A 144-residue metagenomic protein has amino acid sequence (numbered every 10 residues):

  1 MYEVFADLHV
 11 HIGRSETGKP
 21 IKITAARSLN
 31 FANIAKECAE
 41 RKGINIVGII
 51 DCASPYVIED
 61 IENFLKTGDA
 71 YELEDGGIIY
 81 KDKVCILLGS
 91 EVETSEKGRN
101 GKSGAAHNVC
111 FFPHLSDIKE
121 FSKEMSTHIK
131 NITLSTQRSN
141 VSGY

Functional and structural regions predicted by a protein language model:
M1-A32, N63-T67, Y71, T127-Y144: Domain-core and long-helix interface of multi-subunit machines
Y2-V4, G43-N45, D82-I86: Short, well-ordered coil/turn segments that N-cap beta-strands
A6-L8, V47-C52, L87-S90: Active-site neighborhood of phospho(di)ester-bond hydrolases with catalytic His/Asp-centered motifs
G13-S15, I49-I58, S95: Active-site environment of divalent metal-dependent phosphoester hydrolases
A25-L29, C52-P55, E59, Y80: Generic alpha-helical scaffold signal
I34-E37, T94: Short secondary-structure capping/turn segments at boundaries of alpha-helices and beta-strands
K36-P55: Divalent metal-dependent hydrolysis catalytic cores, especially in the metallo-beta-lactamase
I58-Y144: Extended substrate/RNA-proximal surfaces in nucleic-acid metabolism proteins
